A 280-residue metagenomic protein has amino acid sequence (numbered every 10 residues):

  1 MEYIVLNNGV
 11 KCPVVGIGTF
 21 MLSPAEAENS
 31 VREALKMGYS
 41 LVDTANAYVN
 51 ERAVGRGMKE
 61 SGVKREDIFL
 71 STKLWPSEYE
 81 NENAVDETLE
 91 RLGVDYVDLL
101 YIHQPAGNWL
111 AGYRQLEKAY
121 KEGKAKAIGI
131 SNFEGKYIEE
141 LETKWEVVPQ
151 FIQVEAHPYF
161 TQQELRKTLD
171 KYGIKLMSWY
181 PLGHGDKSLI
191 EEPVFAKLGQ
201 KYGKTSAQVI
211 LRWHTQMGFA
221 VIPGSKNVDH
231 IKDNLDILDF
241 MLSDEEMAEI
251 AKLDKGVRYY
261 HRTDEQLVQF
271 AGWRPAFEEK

Functional and structural regions predicted by a protein language model:
M1-I68, L182, F277-K280: N-terminal binding-site loop/beta-alpha segment at the start of enzyme catalytic domains that lines or forms
L22-A25, A45-A53, W75-N81, P105-L110 (+2 more regions): Acidic-and-aromatic substrate-binding clefts and catalytic sites of carbohydrate-active enzymes
L22-L35, E78-G93, A111, K136-E139 (+1 more regions): Short, acidic/polar
Y39, V94-V97, A125, P149: A structural motif
S40-A45, S71-T72, Y101-I102, A127-G129 (+1 more regions): Short catalytic-loop micro-motif centered on adjacent basic/acidic residues
R65-E78, D98-P105, N132: A short, structured active-site edge motif that brings together acidic residues
N81-I102, K118-E122: CE4/NodB-like, metal-dependent polysaccharide N-deacetylase domain that modifies extracellular/periplasmic N-acetylated
Q104-K280: Beta/alpha (TIM)-barrel catalytic core signal, keyed to glycine-rich beta->alpha loops juxtaposed to Asp/Glu that bind
